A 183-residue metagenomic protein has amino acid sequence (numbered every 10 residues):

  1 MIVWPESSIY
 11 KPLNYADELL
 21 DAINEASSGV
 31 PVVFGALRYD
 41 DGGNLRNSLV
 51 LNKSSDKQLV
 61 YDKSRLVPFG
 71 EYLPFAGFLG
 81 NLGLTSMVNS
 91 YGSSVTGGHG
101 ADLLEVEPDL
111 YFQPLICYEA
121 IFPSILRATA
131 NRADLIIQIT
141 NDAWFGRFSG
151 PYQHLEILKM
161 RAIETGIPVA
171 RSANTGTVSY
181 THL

Functional and structural regions predicted by a protein language model:
M1-L183: Enzyme catalytic cores with a strong preference for nitrogen-chemistry domains
